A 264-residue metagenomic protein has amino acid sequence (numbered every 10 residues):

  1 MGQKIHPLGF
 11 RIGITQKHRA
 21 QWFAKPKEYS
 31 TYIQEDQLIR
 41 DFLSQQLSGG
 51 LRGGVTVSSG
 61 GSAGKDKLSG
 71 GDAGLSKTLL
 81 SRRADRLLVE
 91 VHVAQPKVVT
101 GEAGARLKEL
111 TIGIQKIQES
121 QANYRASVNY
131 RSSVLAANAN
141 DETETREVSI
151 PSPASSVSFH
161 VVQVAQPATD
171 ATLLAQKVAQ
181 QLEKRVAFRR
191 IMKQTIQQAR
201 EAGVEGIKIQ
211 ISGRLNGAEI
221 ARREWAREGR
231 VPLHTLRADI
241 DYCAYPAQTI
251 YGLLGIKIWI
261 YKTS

Functional and structural regions predicted by a protein language model:
M1-S264: RNA-contacting regions in translation and RNA-metabolism proteins, encompassing KH/S1 modules where present
